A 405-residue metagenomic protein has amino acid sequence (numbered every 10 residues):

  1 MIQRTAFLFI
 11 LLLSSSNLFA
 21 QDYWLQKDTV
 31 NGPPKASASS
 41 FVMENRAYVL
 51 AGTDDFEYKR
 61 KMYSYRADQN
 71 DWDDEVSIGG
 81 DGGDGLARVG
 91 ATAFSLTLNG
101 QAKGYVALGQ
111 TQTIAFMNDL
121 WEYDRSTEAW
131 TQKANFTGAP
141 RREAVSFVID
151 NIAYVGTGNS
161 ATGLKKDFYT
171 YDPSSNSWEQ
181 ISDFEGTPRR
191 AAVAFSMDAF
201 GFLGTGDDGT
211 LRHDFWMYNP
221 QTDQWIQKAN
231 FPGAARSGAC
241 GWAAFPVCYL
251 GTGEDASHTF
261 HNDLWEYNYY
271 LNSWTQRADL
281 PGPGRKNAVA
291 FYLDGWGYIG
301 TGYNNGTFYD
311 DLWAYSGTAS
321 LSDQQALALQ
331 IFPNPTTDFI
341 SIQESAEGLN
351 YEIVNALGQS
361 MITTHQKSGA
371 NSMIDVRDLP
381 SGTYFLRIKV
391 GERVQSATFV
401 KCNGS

Functional and structural regions predicted by a protein language model:
M1-Y23, L321, G404-S405: Bacterial Sec-dependent N-terminal signal peptides
R4-T5, K286, I388: Hydrophobic alpha-helical segments, especially transmembrane helices and their immediate juxtamembrane helical caps
A20-T318: Kelch-like beta-propeller repeat domains
W313-A319, V400-S405: Short beta-strand-to-coil "C-cap" segments at the C-terminal boundary of structured domains/repeats, marking
Q324-S405: C-terminal outer-membrane/trafficking sorting elements
